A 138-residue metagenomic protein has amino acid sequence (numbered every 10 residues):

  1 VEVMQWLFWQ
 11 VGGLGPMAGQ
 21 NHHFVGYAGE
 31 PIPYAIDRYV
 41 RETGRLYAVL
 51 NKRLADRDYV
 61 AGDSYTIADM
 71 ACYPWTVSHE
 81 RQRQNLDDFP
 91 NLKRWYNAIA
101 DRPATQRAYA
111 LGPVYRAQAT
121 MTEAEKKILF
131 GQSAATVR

Functional and structural regions predicted by a protein language model:
E2, W6-P103, R138: GST-like fold's C-terminal all-alpha helical module
Q106: C-terminal anion-handling pockets and recognition modules
Y109: Segments of small-molecule ligand-sensing domains
G112-R138: Acidic/histidine-enriched, glycine/proline-rich intrinsically disordered or flexible terminal extensions
